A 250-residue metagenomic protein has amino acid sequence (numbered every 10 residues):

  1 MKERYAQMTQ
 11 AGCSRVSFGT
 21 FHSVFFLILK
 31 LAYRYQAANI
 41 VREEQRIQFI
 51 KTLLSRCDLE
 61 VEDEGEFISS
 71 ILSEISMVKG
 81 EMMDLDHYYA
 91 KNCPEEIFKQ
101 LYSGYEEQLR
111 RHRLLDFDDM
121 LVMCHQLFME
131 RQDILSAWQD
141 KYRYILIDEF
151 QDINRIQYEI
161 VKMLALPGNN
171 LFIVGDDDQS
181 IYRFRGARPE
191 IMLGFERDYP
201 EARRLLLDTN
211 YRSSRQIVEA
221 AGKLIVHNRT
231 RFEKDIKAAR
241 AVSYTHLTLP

Functional and structural regions predicted by a protein language model:
M1-Q36, S136, E190, E219-G222: P-loop NTPase Walker
M8, I28-L31, R56-C57, E74 (+4 more regions): Phosphate/oxyanion-binding loops and surfaces in catalytic or ligand/nucleic-acid-binding neighborhoods
G12-R15, Y33-D119, Y142, R204-L206 (+1 more regions): ATP-hydrolysis module of ASCE/P-loop NTPase motor domains, specifically the Walker B Asp-Glu catalytic pair
S14, P167-N169, D177-D178, Y199-R203 (+1 more regions): Short glycine-/polar-rich loops that comprise or flank the Walker A/P-loop and associated switch/sensor motifs
S17, R42, R46, N92-G194 (+1 more regions): Conserved helicase NTPase motor core
R34, Q179-K237: Conserved coupling/interface region of RecA-like P-loop/ASCE motor cores
D63, G80-M83, G168, L224-I236: Proline-centered turn/helix-capping motifs that create local helix->coil transitions or kinks
T245-P250: Conserved small/polar residues in nucleotide/adenosyl-binding loops
